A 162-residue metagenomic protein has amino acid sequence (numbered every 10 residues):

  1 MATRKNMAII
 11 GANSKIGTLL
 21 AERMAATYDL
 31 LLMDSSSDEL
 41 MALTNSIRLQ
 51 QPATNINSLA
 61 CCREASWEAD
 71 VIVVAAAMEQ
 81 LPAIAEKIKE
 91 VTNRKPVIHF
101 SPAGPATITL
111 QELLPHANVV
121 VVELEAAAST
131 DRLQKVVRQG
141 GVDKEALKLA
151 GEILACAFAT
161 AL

Functional and structural regions predicted by a protein language model:
M1-S46: NAD(P)+-binding Rossmann beta1-loop-alpha1 motif at the extreme N-terminus of oxidoreductases
K5, K95, Q134: Nucleotide donor/acceptor-binding cores
I10, M33-D34, V74-A75, F100 (+1 more regions): Active-site-adjacent beta-strand anchor residues
L20-E22, T44-N45, I84-I88, E152: Short amphipathic alpha-helical segments
T44-Q51, Q111-L114: Conserved hydrophobic residues forming the short capping helix/wall of the S-adenosyl-L-methionine
L49-S58, A117-N118: A short helix-to-beta-strand connector/capping loop
S58-P96: Rossmann-like NAD(P)-binding element
F100-A161: Rossmann-fold dinucleotide-binding core
